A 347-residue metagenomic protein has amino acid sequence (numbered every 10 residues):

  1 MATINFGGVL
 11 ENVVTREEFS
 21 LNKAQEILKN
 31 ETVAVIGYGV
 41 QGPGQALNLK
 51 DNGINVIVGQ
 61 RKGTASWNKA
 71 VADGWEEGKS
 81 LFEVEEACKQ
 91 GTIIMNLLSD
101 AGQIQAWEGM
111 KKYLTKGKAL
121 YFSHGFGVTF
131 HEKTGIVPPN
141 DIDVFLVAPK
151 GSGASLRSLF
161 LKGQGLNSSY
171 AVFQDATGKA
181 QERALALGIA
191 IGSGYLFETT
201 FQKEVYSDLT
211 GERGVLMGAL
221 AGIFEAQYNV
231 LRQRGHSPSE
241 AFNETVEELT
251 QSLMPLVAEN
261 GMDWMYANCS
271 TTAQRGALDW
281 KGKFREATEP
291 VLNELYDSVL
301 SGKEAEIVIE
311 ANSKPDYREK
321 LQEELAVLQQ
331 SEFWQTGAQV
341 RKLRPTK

Functional and structural regions predicted by a protein language model:
M1-T32, R61, V172-Q174, G192-T199: Glycine/serine-rich phosphate-binding loop and adjoining beta1-alpha1 elements at the start of nucleotide-handling
A2-F6, E11-E17, Q233-K347: NAD(P)-dependent Rossmann-like dehydrogenase/reductase catalytic/cofactor-binding core
E31-L49: Glycine-rich adenosine-cofactor-binding loop
G44, K50-W75: NAD(P)-binding Rossmann-fold cofactor-contacting core
R61-K62, D73-T129, V137-S152: Rossmann-like NAD(P)-binding element
Y121-R213: Rossmann-fold dinucleotide-binding core
G178-Q233, S239-V257: Active-site-proximal catalytic alpha-helix in oxidoreductases
